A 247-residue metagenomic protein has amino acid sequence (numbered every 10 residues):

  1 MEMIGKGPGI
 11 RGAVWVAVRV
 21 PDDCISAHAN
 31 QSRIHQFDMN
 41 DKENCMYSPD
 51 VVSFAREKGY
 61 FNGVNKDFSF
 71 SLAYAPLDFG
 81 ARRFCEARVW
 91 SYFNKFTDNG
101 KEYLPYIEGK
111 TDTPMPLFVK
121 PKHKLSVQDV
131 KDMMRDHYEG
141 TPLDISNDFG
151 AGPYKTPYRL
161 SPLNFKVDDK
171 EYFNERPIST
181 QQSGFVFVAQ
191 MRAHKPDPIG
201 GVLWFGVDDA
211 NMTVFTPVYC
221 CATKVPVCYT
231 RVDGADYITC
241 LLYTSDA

Functional and structural regions predicted by a protein language model:
M1-L125: Extended, regular secondary-structure scaffolds
V16-F37, G201-L241: A short, surface-exposed interaction/processing loop segment used at functional sites
S48, F61, L104-I107, R159 (+3 more regions): Compositionally biased, intrinsically disordered low-complexity regions enriched in proline and serine
G109-C228: Long, well-ordered mid-to-C-terminal structural blocks that present hydrophobic/aromatic surfaces
Y243-D246: Conserved small/polar residues in nucleotide/adenosyl-binding loops
